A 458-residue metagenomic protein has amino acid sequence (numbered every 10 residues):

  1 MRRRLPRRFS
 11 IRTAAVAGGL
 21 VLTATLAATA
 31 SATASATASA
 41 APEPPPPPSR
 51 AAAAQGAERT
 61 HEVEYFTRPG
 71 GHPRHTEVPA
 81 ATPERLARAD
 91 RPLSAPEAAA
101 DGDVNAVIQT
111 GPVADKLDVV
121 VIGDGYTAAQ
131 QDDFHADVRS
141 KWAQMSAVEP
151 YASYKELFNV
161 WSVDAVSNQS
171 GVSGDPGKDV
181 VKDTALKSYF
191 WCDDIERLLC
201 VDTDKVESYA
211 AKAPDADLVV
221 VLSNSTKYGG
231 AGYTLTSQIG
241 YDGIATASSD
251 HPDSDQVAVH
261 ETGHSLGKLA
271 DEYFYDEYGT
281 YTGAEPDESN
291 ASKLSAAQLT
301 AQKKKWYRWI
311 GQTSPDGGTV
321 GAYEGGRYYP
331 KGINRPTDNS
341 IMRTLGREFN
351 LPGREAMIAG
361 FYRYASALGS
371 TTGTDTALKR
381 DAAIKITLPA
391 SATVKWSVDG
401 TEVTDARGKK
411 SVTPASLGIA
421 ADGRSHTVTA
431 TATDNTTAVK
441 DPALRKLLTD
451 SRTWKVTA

Functional and structural regions predicted by a protein language model:
M1-A41: Secretory targeting and sorting signals
R2-R7, S39-A147, K385-L388, A392-V398 (+3 more regions): Zymogen propeptides/activation segments of proteases
E43, Y273-T413, R424-A458: Replace "(M1/M4/M9/M12/WLM)" with "(e.g., M1/M4/M8/M9/M12/M26/WLM)" and add "not limited to" to clarify scope
A99-D118, I122-T127, A143-Y278: Active-site-proximal segment of zinc-dependent metalloprotease catalytic domains
A128-D132, G229-G230, F349-G353: Short, solvent-exposed loop/turn elements at domain surfaces
Q131-P150, K331-E348: Short, solvent-exposed linear motifs at loop/edge-of-secondary-structure regions
F134-K141, Y154, S254, A258 (+4 more regions): Stable alpha-helical elements in mature extracytoplasmic
S416-A421: Short, flexible loop/turn segments at beta-strand junctions in immunoglobulin-like and fibronectin type III
